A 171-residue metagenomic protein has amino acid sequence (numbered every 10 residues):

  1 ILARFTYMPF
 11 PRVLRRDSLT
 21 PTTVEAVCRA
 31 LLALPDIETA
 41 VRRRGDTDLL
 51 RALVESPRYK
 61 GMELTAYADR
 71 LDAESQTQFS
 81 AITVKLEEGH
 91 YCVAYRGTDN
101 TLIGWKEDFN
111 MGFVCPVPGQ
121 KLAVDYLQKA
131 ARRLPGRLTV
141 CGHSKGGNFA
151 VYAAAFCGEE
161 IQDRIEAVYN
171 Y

Functional and structural regions predicted by a protein language model:
I1-C141, N148, Y152-Y171: Non-catalytic, mobile gating and regulatory segments of ester bond hydrolases
